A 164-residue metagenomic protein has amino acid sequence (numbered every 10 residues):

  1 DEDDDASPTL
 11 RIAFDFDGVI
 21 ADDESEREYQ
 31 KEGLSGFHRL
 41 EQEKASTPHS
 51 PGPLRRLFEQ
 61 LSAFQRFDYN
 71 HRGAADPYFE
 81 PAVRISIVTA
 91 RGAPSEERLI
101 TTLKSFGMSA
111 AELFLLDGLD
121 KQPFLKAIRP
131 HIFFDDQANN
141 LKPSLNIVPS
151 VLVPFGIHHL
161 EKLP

Functional and structural regions predicted by a protein language model:
D1-I12, F16-R27, K31-E43, P123-A127 (+2 more regions): Asp-based, Mg2+/Mn2+-dependent phosphohydrolase catalytic module
A6-P8, D15-L115: Alpha-helical substrate-recognition element adjacent to the catalytic core
H71-A75, Q122, I128: A short, acidic, amphipathic alpha-helical segment used as a generic capping/interface helix at domain edges
G107, F114-L116, Q122, F134-D136: Active-site phosphate-binding/coordination module
